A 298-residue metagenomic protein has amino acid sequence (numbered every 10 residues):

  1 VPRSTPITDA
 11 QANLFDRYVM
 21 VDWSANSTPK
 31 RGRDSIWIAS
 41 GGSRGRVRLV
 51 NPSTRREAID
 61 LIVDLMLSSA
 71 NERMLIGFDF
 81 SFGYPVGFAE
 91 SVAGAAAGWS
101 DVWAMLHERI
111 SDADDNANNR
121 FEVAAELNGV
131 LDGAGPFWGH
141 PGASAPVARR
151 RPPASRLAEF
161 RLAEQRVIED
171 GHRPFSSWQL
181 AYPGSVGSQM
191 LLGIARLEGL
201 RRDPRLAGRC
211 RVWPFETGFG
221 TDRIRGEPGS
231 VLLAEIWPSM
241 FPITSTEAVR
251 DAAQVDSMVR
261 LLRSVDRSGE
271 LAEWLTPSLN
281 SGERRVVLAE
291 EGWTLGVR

Functional and structural regions predicted by a protein language model:
P2-R17, W23-R298: RNase H-like (RuvC/DEDD) metal-dependent nuclease/polynucleotide-processing core
